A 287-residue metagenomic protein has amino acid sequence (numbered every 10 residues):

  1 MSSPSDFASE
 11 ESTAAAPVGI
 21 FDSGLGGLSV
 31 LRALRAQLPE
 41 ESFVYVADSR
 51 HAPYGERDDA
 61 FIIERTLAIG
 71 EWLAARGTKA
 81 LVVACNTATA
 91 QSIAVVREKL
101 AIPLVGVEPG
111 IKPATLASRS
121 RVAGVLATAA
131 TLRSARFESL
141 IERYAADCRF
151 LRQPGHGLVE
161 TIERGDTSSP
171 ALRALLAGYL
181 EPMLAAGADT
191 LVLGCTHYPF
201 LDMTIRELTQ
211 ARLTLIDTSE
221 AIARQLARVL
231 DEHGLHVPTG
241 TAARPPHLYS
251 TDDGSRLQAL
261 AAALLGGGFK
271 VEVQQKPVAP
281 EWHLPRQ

Functional and structural regions predicted by a protein language model:
S2-Q287: Non-catalytic structural scaffold of enzyme domains
